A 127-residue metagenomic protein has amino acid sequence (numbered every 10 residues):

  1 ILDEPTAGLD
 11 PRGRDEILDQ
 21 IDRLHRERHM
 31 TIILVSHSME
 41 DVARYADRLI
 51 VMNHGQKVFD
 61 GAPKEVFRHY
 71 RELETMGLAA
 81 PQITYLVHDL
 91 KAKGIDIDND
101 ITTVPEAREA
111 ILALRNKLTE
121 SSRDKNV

Functional and structural regions predicted by a protein language model:
I1-D3: Catalytic Walker B motif of ABC-type/P-loop ATPase nucleotide-binding domains
P11-G13: Helix N-cap at the start of a conserved alpha-helix in ABC-type nucleotide-binding domains
D15-E27: Helical segment within the ABC ATPase nucleotide-binding domain
S36-H37: H-loop/switch region of ABC-family ATPase nucleotide-binding domains
V42-R44: A short, surface-exposed alpha-helical micro-motif characterized by mixed small hydrophobic and charged/polar residues
D60-G61: ABC ATPase "signature
E74-V127: ABC ATPase nucleotide-binding domains
